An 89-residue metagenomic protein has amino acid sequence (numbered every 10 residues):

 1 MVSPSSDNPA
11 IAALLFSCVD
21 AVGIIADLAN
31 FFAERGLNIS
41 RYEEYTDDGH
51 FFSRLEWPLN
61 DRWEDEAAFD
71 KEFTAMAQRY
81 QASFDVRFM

Functional and structural regions predicted by a protein language model:
M1-M89: A conserved regulatory-domain signal marking ACT and ACT-like small-molecule sensing domains and adjacent regulatory
